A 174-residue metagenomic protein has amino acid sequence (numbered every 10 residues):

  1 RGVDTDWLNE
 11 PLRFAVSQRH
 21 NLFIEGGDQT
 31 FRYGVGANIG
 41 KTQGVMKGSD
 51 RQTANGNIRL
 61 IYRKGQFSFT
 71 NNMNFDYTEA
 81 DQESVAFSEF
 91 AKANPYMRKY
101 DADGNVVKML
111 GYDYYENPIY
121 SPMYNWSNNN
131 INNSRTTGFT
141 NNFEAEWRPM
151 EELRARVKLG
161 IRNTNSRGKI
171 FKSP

Functional and structural regions predicted by a protein language model:
R1, Q18-H20, G26-D28, N71 (+1 more regions): Solvent-exposed, well-ordered amphipathic alpha-helical segments that flank/support binding or catalytic loops
R1-F23, Y33-M46: Short strand-turn segments of transmembrane beta-barrel domains in outer membranes, especially the first one or two
R1-V3, G44-S49, N55-T140, R156-P174: Surface-exposed loop/interface segments of Gram-negative outer-membrane beta-barrel transport/assembly proteins
S17, D28-Q29, R63-F67, R148-M150: Outer-membrane beta-barrel channels and translocator barrels
F23-E25, G36, I58-R59, N142-E144 (+1 more regions): Outer-membrane beta-barrel architecture
L153: An active-site-proximal structural segment forming one wall of the substrate-binding cleft that immediately precedes
